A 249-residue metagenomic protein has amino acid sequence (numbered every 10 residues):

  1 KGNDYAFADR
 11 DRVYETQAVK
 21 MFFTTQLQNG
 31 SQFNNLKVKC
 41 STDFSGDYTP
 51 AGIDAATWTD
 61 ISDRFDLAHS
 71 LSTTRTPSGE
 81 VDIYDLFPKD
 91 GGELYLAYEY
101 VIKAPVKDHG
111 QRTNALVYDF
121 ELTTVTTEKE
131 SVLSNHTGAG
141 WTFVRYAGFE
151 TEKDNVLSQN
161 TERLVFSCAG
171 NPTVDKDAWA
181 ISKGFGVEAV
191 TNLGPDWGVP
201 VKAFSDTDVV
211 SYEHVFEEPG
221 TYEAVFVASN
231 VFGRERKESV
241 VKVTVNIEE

Functional and structural regions predicted by a protein language model:
K1, P105-E152: Exposed low-complexity, polar/acidic, P/S/T/G-rich flexible segments that act as propeptides, protease-susceptible
G2-Y5, R12-F22, F33, K89-E93: Extended extracellular/luminal ectodomain segments enriched in beta-structured repeat modules
V19-L27, L36, C40, D90-V101 (+1 more regions): Extracellular beta-strand-rich recognition modules
I53-F87: Extracellular carbohydrate recognition and processing domains and analogous Trp-centered ligand-binding platforms
S72-E80, P195-V210: Aromatic sugar-binding surface patches on proteins that engage polysaccharides or sugar-phosphate polymers
K103-V106, S229-R234: Short, solvent-exposed loop/turn segments at the edges of extracellular beta-sandwich modules
Y118-F120, E235-I247: C-terminal edge beta-strand
Y212-E218: Residue-level recognition of secondary-structure-to-loop junctions
